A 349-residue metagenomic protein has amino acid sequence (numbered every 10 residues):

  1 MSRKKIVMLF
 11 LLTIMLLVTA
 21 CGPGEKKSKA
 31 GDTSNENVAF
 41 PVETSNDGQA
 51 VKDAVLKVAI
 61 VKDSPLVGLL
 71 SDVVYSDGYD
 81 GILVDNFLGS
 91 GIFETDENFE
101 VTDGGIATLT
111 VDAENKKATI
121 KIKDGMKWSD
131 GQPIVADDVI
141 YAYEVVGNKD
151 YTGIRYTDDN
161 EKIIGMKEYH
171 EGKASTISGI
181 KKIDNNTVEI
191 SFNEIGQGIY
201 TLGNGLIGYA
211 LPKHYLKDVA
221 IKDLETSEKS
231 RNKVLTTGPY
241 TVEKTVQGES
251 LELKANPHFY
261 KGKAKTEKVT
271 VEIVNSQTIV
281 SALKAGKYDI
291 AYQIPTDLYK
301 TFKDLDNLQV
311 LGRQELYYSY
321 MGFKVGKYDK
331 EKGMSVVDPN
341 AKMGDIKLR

Functional and structural regions predicted by a protein language model:
M1-I6: Positively charged n-region of N-terminal signal peptides that target proteins for export
V18-A20: C-terminal motif of bacterial Sec signal peptides marking the signal peptidase cleavage site
G22-E25: Bacterial signal peptide processing site
G31-L56: N-terminal low-complexity, Pro/Thr/Ser-rich intrinsically disordered segments that act as propeptides or flexible
A59-A113, L235: N-terminal lobe/hinge region of extracytoplasmic solute-binding protein
E97, K123-T152, T241-R349: Extracytoplasmic/periplasmic ligand-capture domains
Y156-K217: Surface-exposed binding/hinge segments that line and control ligand-binding clefts or catalytic entry sites
N204-K263, K268: Gly/Pro-rich hinge or "lid" segments in bacterial periplasmic/extracellular proteins
